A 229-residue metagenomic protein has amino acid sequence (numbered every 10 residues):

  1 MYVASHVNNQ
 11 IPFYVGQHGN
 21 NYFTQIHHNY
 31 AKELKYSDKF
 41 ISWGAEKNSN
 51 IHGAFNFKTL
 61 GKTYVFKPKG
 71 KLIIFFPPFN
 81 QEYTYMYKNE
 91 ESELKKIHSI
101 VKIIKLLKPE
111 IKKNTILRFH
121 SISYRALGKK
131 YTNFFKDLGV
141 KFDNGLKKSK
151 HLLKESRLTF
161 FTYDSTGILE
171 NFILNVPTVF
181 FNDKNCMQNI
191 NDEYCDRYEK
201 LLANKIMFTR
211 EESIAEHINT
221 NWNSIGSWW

Functional and structural regions predicted by a protein language model:
M1-T59, I168: Active-site and donor-binding regions of nucleotide-sugar-utilizing enzymes
I11-F13, T115, F142, T178: Hydrophobic beta-strand scaffold residues
F23-Q25, K47-I51, E82-Y83, I122-Y131 (+1 more regions): Short, charged/polar "capping" segments at the starts of alpha-helices and the immediately preceding loops
E33, H151-L153, Y198: Structural alpha-helical scaffold elements that stabilize or flank donor/cofactor-binding regions in carbohydrate
S37, G44, I51-G53, K67-K69 (+4 more regions): Catalytic binding pocket for nucleotide-activated donors in carbohydrate/polymer assembly enzymes
F57-F134: Conserved catalytic-core segment of nucleotide-activated headgroup transferases in glycan assembly
K129-G145: Nucleotide-activated donor-binding/catalytic signature segment of Leloir-type glycosyltransferases, i.e., the conserved
L146-S156, I173: Short acidic alpha-helix that forms the nucleotide-activated donor recognition element in Leloir-type transferases
